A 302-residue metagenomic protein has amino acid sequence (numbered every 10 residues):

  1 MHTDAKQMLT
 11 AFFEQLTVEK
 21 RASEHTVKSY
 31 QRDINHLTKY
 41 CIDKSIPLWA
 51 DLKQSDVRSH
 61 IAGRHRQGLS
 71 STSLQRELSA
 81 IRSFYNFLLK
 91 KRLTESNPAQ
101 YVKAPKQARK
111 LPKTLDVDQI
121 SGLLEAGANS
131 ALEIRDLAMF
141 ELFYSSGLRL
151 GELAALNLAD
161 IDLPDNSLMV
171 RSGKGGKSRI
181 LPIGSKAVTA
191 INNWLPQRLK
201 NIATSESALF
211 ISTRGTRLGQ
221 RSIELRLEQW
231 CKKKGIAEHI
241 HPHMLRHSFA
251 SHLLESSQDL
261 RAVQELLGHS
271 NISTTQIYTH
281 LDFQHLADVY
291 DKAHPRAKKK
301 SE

Functional and structural regions predicted by a protein language model:
M1-E302: Conserved catalytic core of the tyrosine transesterase superfamily
